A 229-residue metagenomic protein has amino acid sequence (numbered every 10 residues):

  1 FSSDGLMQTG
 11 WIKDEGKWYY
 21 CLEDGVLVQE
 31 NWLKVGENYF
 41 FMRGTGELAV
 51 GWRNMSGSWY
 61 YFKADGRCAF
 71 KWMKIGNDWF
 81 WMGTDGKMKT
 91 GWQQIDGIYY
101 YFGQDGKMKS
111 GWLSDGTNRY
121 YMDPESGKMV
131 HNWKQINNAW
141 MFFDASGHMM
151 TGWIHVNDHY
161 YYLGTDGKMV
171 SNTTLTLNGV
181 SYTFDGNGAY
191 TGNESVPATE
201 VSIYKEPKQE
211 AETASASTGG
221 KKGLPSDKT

Functional and structural regions predicted by a protein language model:
S2-T229: Extracellular adhesion/carbohydrate-binding repeat motifs centered on closely spaced tryptophans
